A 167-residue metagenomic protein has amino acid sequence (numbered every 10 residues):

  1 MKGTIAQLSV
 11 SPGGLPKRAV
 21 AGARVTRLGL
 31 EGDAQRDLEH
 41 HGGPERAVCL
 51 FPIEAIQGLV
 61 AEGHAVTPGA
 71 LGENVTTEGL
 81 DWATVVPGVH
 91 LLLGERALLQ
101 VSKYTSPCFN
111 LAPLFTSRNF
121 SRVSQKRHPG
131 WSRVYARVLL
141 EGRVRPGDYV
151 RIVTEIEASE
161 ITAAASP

Functional and structural regions predicted by a protein language model:
M1-P167: Metal-cofactor-dependent catalytic cores
